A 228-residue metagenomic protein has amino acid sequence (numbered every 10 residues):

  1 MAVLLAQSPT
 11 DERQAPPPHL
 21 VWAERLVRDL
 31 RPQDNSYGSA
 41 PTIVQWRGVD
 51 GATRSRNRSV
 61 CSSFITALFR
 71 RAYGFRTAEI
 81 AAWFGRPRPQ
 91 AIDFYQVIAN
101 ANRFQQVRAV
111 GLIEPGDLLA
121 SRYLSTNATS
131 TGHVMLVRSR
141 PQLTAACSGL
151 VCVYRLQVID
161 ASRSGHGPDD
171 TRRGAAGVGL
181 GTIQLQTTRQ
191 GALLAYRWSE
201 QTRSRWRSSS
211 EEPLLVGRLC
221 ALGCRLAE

Functional and structural regions predicted by a protein language model:
L4-R86, S204-E228: N-terminal capping segments
Q7, Q14, Q33, Q45 (+8 more regions): Residue-identity detector for glutamine
Y37-V44, A52, G111-E114, L124 (+3 more regions): Aromatic-enriched hydrophobic runs in primary sequence
I80-G165: ...with weaker cross-activation on analogous glycine-rich loops/strands in unrelated enzymes
C152, V158-E228: Low-complexity, Gly/Ser/Thr/Pro-rich intrinsically disordered linker/tail segments
